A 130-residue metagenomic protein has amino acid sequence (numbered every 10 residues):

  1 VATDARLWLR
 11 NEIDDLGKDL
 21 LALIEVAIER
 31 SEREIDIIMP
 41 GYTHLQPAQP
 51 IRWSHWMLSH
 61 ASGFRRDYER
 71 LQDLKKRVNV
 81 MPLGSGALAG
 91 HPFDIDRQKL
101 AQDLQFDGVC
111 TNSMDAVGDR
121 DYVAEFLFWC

Functional and structural regions predicted by a protein language model:
A2-Q49, W53, L100, C110-Y122: Long, non-coiled-coil amphipathic alpha-helical linker/lever segments that couple catalytic cores to other domains
L21, Q49-C130: Internal glycine-rich alpha/beta core junctions
